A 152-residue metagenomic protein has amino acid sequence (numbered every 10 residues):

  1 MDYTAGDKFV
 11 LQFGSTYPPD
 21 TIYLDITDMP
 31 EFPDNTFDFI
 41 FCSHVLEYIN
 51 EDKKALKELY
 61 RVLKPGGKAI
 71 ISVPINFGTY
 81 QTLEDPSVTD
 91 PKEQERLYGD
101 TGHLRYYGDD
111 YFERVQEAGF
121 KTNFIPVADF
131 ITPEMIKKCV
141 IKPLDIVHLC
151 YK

Functional and structural regions predicted by a protein language model:
M1-M29: Class I SAM-dependent methyltransferase SAM/SAH-binding core
K8-F9, V45, P74-N76: Histidine- and/or cysteine-centered catalytic micro-motif in compact active-site loops
V10, E31, G78-Y80: Generic "edge-of-domain/loop-turn" microfeature
G14-T16, N35, G66, Q94: Glycine-centered loop/turn motifs
T27-I40: A short acidic, Gly/Pro-enriched loop at the edge of an enzyme's catalytic core that lines a small-molecule cofactor
D38-N50: A short SAM/SAH-binding and catalytic strip from SAM-dependent methyltransferases
N50-L59, K64-K152: S-adenosyl-L-methionine-dependent methyltransferase catalytic module, highlighting the catalytic core
